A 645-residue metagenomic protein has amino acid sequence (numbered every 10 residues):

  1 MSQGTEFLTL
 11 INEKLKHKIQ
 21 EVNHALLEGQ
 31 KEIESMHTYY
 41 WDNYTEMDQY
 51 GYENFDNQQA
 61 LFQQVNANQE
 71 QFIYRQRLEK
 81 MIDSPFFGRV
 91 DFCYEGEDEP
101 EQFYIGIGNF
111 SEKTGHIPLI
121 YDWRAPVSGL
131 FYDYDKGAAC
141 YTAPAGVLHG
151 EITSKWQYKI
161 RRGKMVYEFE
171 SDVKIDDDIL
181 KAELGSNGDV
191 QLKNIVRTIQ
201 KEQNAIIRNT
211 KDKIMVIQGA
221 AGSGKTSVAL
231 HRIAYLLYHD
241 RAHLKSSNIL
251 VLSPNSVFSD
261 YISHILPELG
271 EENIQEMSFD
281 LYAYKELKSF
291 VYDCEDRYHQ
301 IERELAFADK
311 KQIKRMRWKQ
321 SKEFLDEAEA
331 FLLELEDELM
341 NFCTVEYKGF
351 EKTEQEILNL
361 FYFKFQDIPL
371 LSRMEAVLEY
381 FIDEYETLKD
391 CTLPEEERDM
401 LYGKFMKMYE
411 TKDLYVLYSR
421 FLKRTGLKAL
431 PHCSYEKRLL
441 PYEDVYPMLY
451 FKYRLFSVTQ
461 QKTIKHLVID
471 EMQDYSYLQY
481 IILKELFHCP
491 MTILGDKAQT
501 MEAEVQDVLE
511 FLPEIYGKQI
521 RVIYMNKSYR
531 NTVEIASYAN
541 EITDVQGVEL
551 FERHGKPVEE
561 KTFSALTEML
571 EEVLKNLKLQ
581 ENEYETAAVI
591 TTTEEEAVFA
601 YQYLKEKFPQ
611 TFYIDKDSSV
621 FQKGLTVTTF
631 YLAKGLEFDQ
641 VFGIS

Functional and structural regions predicted by a protein language model:
M1-Q30, E34, A182-Q300: P-loop NTPase Walker
M1-V196, Q200, N204-R208: Extended, charged low-complexity regulatory segments
D177-L184, L430-H432, Q519-R521: Short glycine/proline-rich turn/loop motifs
G185, D189, W318, D367 (+3 more regions): Conserved phosphate/pyrophosphate-binding and hydrolysis machinery centered on Walker-type P-loop NTPases, extending
Q191, I195, K225-A229, D444 (+2 more regions): Phosphate/oxyanion-binding active-site loops and adjacent basic polyanion-contact surfaces
G222-K225, D470, G635: Conserved phosphate-binding and hydrolysis motifs of nucleotide-dependent enzymes
L237-L467, D474-I482, P490: Alpha-helical nucleic-acid-binding subdomain of P-loop helicases immediately C-terminal to the Walker A/P-loop
A242-H243, S247, S256-E272, M277-L281 (+3 more regions): Conserved helicase motor core of SF1/SF2 NTP-dependent helicases
